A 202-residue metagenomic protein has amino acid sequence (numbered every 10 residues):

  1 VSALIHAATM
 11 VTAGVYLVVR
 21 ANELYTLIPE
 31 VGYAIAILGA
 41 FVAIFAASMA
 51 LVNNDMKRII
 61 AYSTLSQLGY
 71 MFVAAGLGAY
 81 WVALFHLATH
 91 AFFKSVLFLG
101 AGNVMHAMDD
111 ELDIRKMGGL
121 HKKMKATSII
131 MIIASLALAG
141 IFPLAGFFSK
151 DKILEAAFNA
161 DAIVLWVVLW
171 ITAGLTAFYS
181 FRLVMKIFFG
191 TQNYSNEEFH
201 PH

Functional and structural regions predicted by a protein language model:
V1-P201: Hydrophobic transmembrane alpha-helices and their helix-loop junctions in integral membrane proteins
